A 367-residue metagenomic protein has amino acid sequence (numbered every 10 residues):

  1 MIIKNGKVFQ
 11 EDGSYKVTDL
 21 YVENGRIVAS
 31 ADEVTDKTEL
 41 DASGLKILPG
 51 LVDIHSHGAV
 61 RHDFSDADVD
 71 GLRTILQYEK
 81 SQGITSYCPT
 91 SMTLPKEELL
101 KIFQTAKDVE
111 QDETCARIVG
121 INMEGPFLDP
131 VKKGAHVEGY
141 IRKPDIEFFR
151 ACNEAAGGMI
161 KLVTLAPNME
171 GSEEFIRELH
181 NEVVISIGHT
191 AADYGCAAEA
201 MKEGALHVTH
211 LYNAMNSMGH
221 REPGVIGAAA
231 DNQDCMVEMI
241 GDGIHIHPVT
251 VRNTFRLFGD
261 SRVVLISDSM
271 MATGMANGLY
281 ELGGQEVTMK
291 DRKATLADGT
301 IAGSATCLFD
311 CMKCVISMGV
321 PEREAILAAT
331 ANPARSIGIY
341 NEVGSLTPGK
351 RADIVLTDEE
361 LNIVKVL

Functional and structural regions predicted by a protein language model:
M1-L48: Histidine-rich, glycine-flanked metal-binding segment
G6, R335, S345-L367: C-terminal cap of metal-dependent C-N hydrolases
L45-V69: Di-metal (Zn2+ and/or Mg2+/Mn2+) metal-binding site signature of metallo-dependent hydrolases with the MBL/beta-CASP
G50-V52, S186, V263-I266, V355: Residue-level marker for buried hydrophobic side chains located in beta-strands that build the well-ordered beta-sheet
H57, R61, R73-I102, A116-D129 (+5 more regions): Divalent metal-dependent hydrolysis catalytic cores, especially in the metallo-beta-lactamase
P95-K101, N168-E170, S186-A191, I240-R252 (+1 more regions): Active-site glycine- and acidic-residue-rich loops that bind and position anionic ligands or nucleotide-like cofactors
M123, P130-I146, R150-G224: Divalent metal-binding pocket/active-site signature
C196-E324, A329, R335-Y340, E360-N362: Active-site-adjacent C-terminal substructures of enzyme catalytic domains
